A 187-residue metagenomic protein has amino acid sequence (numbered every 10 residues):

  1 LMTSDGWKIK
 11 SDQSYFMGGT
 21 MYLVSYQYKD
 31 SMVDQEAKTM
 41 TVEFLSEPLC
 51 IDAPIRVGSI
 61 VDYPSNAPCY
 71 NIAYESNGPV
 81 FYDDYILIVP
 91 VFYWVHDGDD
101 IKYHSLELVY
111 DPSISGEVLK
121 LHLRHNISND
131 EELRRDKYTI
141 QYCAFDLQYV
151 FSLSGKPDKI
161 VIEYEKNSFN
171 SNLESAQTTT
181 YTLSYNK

Functional and structural regions predicted by a protein language model:
M2-F16: Beta-strand/loop nucleic-acid-binding surfaces
D12-M40: Flexible glycine-rich surface loops and low-complexity tracts that mediate binding to linear polymers
G18-T20, I127-F169: Short, solvent-exposed, Trp/other aromatic-anchored flexible loops in extracytoplasmic proteins
V24, I88, L121, C143-F145 (+1 more regions): Hydrophobic residues positioned within well-ordered beta-strands of beta-sheet architectures
K29, V91-Y93, D146-V150: Solvent-exposed residues in well-ordered beta-strands and their adjoining turns, especially edge/terminal strands
M32-V89: Surface-exposed beta-loop interaction hotspot
I72-R134: Short helix-loop boundary/capping segments
N170-K187: Short beta-strand elements
